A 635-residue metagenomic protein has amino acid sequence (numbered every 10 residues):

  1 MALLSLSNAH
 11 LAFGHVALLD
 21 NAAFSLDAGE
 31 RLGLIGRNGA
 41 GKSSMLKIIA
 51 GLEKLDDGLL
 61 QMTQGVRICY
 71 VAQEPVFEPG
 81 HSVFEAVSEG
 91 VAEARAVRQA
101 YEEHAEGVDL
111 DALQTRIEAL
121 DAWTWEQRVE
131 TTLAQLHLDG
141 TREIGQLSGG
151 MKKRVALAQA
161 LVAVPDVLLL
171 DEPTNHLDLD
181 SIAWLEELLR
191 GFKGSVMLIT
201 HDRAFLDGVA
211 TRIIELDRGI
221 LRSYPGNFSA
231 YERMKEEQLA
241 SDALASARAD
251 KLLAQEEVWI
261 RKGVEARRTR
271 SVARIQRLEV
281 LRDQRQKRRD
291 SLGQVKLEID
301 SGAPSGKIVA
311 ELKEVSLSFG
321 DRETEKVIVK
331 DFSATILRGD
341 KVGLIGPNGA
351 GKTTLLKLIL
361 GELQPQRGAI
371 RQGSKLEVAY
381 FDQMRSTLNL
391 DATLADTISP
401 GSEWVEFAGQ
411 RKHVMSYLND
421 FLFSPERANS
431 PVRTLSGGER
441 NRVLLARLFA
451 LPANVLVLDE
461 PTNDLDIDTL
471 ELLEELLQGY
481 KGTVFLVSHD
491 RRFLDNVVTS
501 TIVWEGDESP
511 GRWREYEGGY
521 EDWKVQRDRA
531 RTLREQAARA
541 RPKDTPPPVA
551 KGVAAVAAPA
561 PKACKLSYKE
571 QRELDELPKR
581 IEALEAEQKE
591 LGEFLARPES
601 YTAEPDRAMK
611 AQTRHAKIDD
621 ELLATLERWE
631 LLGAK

Functional and structural regions predicted by a protein language model:
M1-A247, L297-K635: ABC ATP-binding cassette signature C-motif
M234-R277, L281-R288: Intracellular alpha-helical coupling/juxtamembrane segments of multi-pass membrane proteins
